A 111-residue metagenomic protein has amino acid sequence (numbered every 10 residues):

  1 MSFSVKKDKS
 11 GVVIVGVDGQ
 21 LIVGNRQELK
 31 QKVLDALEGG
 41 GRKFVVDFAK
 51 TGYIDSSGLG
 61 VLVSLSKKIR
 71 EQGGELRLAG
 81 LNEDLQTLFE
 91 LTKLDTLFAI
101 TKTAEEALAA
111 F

Functional and structural regions predicted by a protein language model:
M1-G16: Short beta-strand/loop segment at the start of cytosolic alpha/beta domains
K9-S10, A49, E105: Conserved catalytic submotifs in the C-terminal HATPase_c
L21-F98: Amphipathic alpha-helical interaction surfaces in cytosolic regulatory modules
E83, E105-E106: Acidic phosphotransfer microenvironment of two-component signaling modules
A99-T103: Short acidic-hydrophobic, aromatic-tinged amphipathic segments that line or gate anion-handling sites
